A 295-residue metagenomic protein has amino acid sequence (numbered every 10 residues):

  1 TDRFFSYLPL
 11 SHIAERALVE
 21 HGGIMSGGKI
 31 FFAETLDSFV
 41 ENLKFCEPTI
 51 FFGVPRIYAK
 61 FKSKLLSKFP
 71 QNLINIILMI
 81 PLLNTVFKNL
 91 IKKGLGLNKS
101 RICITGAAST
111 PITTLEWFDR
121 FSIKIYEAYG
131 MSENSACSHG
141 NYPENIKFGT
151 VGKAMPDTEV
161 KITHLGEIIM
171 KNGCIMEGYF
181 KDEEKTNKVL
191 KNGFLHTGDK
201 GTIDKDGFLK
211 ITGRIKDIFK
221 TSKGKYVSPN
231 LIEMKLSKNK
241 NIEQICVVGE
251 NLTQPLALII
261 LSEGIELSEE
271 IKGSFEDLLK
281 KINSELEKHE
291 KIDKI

Functional and structural regions predicted by a protein language model:
T1-S6, L10-L90, K99: Conserved AMP-binding/adenylation subdomain of ANL enzymes
R3-S6, I169, L258: Short, well-ordered beta-strand segments
P48-I50, K68-P70, P143-K147, E263-G264: Short, hinge-like loop/turn segments at secondary-structure boundaries
F51, L83-L209, I215-I218, E233: Conserved AMP-binding/adenylate-forming
N172, G178, K200-D293: AMP-binding/adenylate-forming catalytic core of the ANL superfamily
